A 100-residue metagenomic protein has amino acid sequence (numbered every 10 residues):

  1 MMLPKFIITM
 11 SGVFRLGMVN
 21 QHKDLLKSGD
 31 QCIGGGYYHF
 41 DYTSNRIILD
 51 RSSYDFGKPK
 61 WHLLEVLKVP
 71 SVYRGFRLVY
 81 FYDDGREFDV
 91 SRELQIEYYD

Functional and structural regions predicted by a protein language model:
M1-D100: Eukaryotic phosphoinositide-binding membrane-targeting regions
